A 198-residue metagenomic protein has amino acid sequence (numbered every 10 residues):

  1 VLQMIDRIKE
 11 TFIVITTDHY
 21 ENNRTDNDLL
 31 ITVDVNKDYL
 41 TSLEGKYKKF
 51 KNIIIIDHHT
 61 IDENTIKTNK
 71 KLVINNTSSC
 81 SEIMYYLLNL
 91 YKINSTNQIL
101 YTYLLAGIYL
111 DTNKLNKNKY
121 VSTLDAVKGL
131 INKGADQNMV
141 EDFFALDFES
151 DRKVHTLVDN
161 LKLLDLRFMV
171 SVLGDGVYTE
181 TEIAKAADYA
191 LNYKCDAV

Functional and structural regions predicted by a protein language model:
V1-D6, E10, E21-L29, L110-V198: Hydrophobic helix-and-loop "lid/oligomerization" segment in the mid-to-C-terminal part of catalytic domains
L2-Q3, E21-N22, N36-D38, N97 (+2 more regions): Charged/polar interaction segments and conserved charged motifs
I13-V14, N76: Short hydrophobic/aromatic-enriched beta-strand-loop microsegments
I15-K70: Active-site cofactor/cluster-binding pocket
T17-D18, I83-Y86, L90, G107 (+1 more regions): A broadly tuned preference for mixed-charge, low-complexity surface segments
D34, S78, E180-T181: Conserved phosphate-coordination/catalytic loops
I56-V127: Short alpha-helices
